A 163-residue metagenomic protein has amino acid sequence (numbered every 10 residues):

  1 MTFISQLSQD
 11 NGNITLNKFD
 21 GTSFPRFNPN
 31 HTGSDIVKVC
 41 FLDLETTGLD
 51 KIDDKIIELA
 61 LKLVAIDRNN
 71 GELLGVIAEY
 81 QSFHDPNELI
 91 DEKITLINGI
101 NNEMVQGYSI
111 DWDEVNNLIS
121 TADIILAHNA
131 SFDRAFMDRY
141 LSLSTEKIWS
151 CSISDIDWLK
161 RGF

Functional and structural regions predicted by a protein language model:
T2-W149, S154, R161-G162: Conserved non-catalytic scaffold segment of RNase H-like nuclease domains
